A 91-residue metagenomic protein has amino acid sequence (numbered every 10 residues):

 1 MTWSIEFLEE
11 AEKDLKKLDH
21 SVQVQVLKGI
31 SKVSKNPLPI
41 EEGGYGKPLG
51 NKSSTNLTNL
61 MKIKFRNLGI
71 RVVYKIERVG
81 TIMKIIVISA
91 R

Functional and structural regions predicted by a protein language model:
M1-T2, G44: Short hydrophobic/aromatic-rich motifs at helix boundaries and adjacent loops
T2, K13-K16, V24, T58 (+1 more regions): Enriched for short, Lys/Arg-rich terminal
S4, S21, S31-S34, S53-N56 (+1 more regions): Generic serine detector
E12-E41: N-terminal first-folded block
K35-K64: A short, surface-exposed loop/turn module that caps and links secondary-structure elements
